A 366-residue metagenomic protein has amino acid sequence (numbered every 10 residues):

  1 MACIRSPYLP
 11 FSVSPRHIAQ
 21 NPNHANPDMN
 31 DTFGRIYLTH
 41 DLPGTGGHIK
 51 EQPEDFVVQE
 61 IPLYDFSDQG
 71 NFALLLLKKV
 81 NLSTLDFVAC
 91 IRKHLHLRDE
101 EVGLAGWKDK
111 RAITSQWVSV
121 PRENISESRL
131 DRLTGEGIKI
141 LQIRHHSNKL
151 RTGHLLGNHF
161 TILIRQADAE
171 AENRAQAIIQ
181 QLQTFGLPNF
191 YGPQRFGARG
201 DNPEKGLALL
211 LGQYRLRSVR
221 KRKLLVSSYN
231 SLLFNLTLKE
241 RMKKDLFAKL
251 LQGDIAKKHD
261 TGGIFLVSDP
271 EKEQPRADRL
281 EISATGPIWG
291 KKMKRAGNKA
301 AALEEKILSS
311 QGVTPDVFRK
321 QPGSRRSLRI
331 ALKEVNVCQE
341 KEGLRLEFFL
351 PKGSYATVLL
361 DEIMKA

Functional and structural regions predicted by a protein language model:
F11-A366: Non-catalytic, substrate/partner-engaging modules appended to enzymatic cores
